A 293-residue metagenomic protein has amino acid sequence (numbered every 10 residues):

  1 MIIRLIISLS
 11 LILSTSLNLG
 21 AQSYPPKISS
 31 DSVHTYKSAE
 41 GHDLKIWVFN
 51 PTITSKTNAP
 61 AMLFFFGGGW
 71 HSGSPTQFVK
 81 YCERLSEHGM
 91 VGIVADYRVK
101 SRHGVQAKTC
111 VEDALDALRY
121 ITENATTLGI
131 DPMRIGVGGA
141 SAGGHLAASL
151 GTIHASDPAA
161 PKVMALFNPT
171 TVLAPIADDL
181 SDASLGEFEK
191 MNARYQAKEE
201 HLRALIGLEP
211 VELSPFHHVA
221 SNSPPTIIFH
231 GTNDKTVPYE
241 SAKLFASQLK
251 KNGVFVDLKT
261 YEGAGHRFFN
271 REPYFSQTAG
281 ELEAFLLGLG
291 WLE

Functional and structural regions predicted by a protein language model:
Q22-T57: N-terminal cap/lid segment of alpha/beta-hydrolase-fold proteins
H34, D116-D182: Primarily recognizes the serine-hydrolase "nucleophile elbow" in alpha/beta-hydrolase and SGNH/GDSL folds
N58-G68: Short beta-strand element of the alpha/beta-hydrolase
S74-P75, Y81, I93-P132, R271-F275: Catalytic nucleophile-loop/oxyanion-hole region of alpha/beta-hydrolase and closely related hydrolase-like folds
P175-H218, P224: Mobile cap/lid helix-loop segments that gate and shape the active-site cleft of serine hydrolases
I228-H230, D234: Short beta-strand/loop motif that positions the catalytic acidic residue of the alpha/beta-hydrolase fold
K235-L244: Conserved alpha/beta-hydrolase "acid-adjacent" motif
Y274-E293: Catalytic active-site module of serine/aspartate enzymes centered on a nucleophile-bearing elbow/loop
